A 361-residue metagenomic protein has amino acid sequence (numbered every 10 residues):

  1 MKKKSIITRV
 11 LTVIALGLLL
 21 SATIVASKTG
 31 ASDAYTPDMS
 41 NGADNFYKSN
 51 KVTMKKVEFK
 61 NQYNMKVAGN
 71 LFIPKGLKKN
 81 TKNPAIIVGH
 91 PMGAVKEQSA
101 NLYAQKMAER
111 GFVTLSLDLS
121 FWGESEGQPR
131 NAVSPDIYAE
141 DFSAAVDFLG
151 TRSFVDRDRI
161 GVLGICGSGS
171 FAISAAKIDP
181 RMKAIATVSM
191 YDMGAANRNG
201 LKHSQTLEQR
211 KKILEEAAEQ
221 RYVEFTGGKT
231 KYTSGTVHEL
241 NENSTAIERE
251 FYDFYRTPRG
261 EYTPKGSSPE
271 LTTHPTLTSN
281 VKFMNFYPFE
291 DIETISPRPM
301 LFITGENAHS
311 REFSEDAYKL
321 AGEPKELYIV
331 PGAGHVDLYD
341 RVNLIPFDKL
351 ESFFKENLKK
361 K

Functional and structural regions predicted by a protein language model:
Y35-T81: N-terminal cap/lid segment of alpha/beta-hydrolase-fold proteins
T81-P91: Short beta-strand element of the alpha/beta-hydrolase
G93-Q105, L119: The serine-hydrolase catalytic nucleophile loop
K106-E126: Conserved alpha/beta-hydrolase
A132-S153: Alpha/beta-hydrolase active-site loop
I173-T257: Alpha/beta-hydrolase-fold enzymes
I295, F302-T304: Short beta-strand/loop motif that positions the catalytic acidic residue of the alpha/beta-hydrolase fold
A333-L344: Catalytic histidine-centered segment of alpha/beta-hydrolase-like enzymes
